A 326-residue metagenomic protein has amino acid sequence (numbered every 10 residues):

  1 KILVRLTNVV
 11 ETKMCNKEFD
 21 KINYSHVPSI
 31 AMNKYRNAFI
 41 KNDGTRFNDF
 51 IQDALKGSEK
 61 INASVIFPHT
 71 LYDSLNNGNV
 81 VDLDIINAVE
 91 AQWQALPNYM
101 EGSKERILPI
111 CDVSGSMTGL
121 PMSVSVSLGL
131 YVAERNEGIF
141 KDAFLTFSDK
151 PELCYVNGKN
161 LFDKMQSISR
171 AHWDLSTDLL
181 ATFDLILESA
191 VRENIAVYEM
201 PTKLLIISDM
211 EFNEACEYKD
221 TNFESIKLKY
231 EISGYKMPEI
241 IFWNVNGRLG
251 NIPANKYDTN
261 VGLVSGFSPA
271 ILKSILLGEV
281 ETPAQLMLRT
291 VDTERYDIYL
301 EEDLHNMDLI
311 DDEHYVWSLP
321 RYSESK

Functional and structural regions predicted by a protein language model:
K1-V124, E134-K326: Long lumenal/extracellular ectodomains of secretory and single-pass membrane proteins
